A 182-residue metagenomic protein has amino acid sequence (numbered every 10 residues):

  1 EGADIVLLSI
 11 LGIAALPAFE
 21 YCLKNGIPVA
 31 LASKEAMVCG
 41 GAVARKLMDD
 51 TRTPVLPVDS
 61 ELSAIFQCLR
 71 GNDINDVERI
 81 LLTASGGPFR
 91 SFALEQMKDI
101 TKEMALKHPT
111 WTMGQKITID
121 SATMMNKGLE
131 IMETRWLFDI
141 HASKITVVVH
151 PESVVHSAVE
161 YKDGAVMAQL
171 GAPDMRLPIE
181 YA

Functional and structural regions predicted by a protein language model:
E1-A182: Catalytic, metal-anchored helix/loop core of enzyme active sites in primary metabolism
